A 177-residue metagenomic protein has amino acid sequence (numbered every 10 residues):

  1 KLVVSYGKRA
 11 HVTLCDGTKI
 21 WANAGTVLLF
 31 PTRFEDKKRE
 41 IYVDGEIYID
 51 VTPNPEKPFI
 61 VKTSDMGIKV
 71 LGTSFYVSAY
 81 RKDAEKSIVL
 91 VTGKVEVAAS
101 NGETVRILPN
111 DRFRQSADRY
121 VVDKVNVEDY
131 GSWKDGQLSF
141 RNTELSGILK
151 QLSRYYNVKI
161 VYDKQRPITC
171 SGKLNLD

Functional and structural regions predicted by a protein language model:
K1-D177: A residue-level detector for the "anchor" residue at the start of short, highly conserved motifs
